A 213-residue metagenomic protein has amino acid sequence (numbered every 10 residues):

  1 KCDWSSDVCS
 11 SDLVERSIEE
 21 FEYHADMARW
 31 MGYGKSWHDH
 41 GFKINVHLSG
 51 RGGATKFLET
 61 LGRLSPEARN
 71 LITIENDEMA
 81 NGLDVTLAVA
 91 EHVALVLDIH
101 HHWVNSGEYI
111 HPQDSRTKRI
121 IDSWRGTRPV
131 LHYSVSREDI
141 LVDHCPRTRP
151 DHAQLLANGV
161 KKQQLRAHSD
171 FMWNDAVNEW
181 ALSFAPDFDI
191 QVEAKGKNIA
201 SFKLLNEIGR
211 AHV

Functional and structural regions predicted by a protein language model:
K1, D98, I190: Conserved, mostly hydrophobic/aromatic
C2-S10: Short, small-residue-biased leader/transition segments that mark boundaries at the very start of proteins
C9-R51: Hydrophobic alpha-helical segments and helix pairs
E20-G34, L83-V89, I120-D122, M172-A181: Structured alpha-helical segments in the cores of large, soluble enzyme domains
G32-W37, S65-R69, S183-F184: Short helix-capping segments at alpha-helix termini
L48-L131: Acidic/histidine-rich catalytic cores of soluble enzymes
V93, V104-R210: Histidine-acidic metal/acid-base catalytic patches
V213: Calmodulin-binding IQ motif helices
